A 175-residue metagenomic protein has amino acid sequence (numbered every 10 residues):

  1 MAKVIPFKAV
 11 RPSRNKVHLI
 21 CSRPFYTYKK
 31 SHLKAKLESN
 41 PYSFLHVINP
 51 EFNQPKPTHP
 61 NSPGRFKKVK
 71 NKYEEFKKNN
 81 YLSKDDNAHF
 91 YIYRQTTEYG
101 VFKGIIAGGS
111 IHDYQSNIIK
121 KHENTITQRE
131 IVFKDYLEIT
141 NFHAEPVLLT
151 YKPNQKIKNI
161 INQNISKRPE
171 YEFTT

Functional and structural regions predicted by a protein language model:
M1-T175: A cross-family signal for N-terminal binding/gating loops and helix N-caps that shape access to the active site
